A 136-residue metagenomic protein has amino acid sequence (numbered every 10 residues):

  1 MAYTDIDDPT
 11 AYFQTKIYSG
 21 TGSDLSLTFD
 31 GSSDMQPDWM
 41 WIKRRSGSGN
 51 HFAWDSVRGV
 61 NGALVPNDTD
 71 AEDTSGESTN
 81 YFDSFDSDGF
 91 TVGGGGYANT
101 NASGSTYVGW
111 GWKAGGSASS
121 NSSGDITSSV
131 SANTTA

Functional and structural regions predicted by a protein language model:
M1-A136: Surface-exposed molecular-recognition determinants
